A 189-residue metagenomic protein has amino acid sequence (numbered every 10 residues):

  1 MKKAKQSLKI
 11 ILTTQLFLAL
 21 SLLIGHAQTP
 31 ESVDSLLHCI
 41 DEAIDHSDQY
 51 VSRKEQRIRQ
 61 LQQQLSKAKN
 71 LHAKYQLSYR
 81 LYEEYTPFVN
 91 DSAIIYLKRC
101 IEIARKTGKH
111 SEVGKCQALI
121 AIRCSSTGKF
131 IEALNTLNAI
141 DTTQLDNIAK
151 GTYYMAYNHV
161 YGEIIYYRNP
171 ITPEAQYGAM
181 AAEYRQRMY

Functional and structural regions predicted by a protein language model:
K2-L12: Bacterial N-terminal signal peptides that target proteins for export
T13, L18, I24-Y189: A "functional boundary" signal
